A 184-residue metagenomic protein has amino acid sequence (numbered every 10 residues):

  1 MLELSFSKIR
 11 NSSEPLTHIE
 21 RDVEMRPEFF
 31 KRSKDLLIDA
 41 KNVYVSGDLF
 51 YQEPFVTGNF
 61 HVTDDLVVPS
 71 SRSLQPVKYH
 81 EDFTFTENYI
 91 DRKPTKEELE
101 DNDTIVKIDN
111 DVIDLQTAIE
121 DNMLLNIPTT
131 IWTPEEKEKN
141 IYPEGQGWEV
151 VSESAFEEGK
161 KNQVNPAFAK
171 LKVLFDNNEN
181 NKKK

Functional and structural regions predicted by a protein language model:
M1-N11, K93-K184: Charge-rich, low-complexity linker and terminal segments
M1-R72: A positional/architectural concept
F6, F29-F30, F50, F55 (+6 more regions): Phenylalanine-focused residue identity feature
S12-L16, I38, K78, I108 (+1 more regions): A generic structural signal for short, non-catalytic loop/turn and secondary-structure boundary residues
D22, D35, D39, D48 (+7 more regions): Acidic-enriched, low-complexity/disordered segments with a strong bias for Aspartate over Glutamate
D22-E24, S46-F50, N59-V67, D82-N88 (+3 more regions): Residue-level recognition of well-ordered beta-strand positions that form the cores of beta-sheet-rich folds across
V67-Q75, I113, N162: Ordered, soluble secondary-structure elements with a strong preference for glycine-centered loop motifs and nearby
P69-E100: Helix-adjacent hinge/juxtasegments
